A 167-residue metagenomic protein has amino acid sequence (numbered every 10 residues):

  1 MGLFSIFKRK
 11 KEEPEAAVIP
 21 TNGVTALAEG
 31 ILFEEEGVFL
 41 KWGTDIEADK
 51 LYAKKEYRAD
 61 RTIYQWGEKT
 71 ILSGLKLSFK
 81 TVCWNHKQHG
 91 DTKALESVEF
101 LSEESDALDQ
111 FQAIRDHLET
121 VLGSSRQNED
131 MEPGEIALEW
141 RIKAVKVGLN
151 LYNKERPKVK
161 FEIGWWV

Functional and structural regions predicted by a protein language model:
G2-I136, K154-V167: Short helix/turn-capping signatures at newly exposed starts of structured segments
S105, V145-K146: Short Gly/Pro-enriched loop/turn and capping motifs at secondary-structure junctions
E139-A144: Active-site beta-strand termini and strand-to-loop segments that position acidic
V147-E155: Short, exposed beta-strand-loop hairpins at the edges of beta-sheets in extracellular/periplasmic proteins
